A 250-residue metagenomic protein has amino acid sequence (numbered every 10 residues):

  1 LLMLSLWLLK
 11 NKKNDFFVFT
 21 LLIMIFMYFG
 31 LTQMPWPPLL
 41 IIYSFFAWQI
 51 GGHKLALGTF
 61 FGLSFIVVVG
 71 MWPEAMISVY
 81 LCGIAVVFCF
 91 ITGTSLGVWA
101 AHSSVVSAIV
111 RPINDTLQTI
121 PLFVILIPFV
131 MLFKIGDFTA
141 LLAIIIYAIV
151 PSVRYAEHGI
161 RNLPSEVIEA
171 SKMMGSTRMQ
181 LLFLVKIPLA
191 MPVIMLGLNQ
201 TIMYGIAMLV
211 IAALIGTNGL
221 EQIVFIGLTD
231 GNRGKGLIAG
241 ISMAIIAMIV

Functional and structural regions predicted by a protein language model:
L2-L6, F19-I25, P37-F46, T59-F65 (+2 more regions): Hydrophobic, membrane-inserted alpha-helices
L4-W7, Y43-H53, T59-P73, A85-N114: Transmembrane-helix boundary motif in ABC transporter permease subunits
V68, W72, V106-V110, F138 (+7 more regions): Alpha-helical membrane-protein architecture signal
V69, P73-E74, L81, C89 (+4 more regions): Transmembrane alpha-helices and adjacent helix-loop boundaries
I84, I91, A101, N114-A148: Generic hydrophobic transmembrane alpha-helix motif, especially the helices
V86, I146, R178-I211, S242-I245: Transmembrane alpha-helices
S152-G197, I223-V224: Short cytoplasmic-facing helical segments at TM-TM junctions of multi-pass membrane proteins
L220-V250: Hydrophobic alpha-helical transmembrane segments of polytopic membrane proteins
